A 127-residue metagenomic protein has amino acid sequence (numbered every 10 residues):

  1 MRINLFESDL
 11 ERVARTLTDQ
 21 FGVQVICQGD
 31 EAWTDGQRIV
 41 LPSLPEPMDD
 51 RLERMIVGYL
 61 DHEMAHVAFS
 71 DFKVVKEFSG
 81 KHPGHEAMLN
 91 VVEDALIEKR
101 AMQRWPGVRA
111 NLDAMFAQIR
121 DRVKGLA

Functional and structural regions predicted by a protein language model:
M1-A127: Basic/hydrophobic alpha-helical interface regions
